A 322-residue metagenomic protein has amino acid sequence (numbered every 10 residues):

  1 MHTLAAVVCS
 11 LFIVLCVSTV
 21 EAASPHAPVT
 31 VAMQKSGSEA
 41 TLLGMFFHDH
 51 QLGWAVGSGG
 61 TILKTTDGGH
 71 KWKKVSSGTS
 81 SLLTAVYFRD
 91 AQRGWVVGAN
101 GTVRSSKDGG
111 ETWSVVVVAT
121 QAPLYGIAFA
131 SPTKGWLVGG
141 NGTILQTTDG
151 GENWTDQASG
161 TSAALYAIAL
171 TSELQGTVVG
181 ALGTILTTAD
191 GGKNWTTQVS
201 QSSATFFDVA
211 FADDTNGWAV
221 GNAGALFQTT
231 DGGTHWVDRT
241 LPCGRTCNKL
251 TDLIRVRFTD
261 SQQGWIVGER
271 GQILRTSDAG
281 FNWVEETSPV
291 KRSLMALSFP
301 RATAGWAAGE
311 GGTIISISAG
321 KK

Functional and structural regions predicted by a protein language model:
A5-A6, T120: Short, surface-exposed loop and linker segments with low hydrophobicity and enrichment for Pro/Ser/Thr
A6-C16: Bacterial N-terminal signal peptides
S18-K322: Residue-level hotspots at or immediately adjacent to binding/recognition sites across diverse folds
